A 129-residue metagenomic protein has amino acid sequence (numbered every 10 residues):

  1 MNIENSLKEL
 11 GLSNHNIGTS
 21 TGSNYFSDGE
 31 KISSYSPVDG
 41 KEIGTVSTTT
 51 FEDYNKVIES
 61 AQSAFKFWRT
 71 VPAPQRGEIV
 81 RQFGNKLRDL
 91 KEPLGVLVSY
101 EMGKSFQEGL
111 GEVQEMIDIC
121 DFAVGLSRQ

Functional and structural regions predicted by a protein language model:
M1-T45, E78, Q82: Terminal low-complexity tails and localization/encapsulation signals of metabolic enzymes
I43-Q129: Glycine-rich loop-to-alpha-helix module at the N-terminal edge of alpha/beta enzyme cores
